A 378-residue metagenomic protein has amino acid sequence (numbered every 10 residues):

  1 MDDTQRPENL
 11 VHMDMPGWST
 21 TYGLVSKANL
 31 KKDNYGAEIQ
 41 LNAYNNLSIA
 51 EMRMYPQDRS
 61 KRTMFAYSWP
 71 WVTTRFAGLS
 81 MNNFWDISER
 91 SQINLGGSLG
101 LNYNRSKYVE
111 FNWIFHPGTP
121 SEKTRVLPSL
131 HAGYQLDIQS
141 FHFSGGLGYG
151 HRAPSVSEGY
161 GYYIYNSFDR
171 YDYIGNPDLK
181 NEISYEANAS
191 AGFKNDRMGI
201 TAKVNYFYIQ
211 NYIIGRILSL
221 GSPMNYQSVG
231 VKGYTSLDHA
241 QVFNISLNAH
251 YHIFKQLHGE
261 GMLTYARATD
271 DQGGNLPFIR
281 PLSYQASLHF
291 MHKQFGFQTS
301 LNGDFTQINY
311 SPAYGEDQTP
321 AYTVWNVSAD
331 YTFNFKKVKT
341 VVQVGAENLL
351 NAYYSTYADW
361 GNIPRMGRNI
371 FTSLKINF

Functional and structural regions predicted by a protein language model:
M1, I39-L47, L95-L101, G145-Y149 (+6 more regions): Transmembrane beta-barrel strands of outer-membrane/channel proteins
H12-K27, F76-L79, I174-K180, E186 (+3 more regions): Outer membrane beta-barrel strand-and-loop segments of large Gram-negative receptors, especially TonB-dependent
L24-L30, L79-W85, L99, A132-I138 (+8 more regions): Residues on the lipid-exposed face of transmembrane beta-strands in outer-membrane beta-barrel proteins
K31-Y35, S88-Q92, D137-F141, S184 (+7 more regions): Outer-membrane beta-barrel channels and translocator barrels
E38-I138, G146, A153, Y163-N166: Signature of Gram-negative outer-membrane beta-barrel scaffolds
I49, N102-I114, I138-E186, Y206-V229 (+3 more regions): Surface-exposed extracellular loop regions of Gram-negative outer-membrane beta-barrel proteins, predominantly
N83, L127, N181, A187 (+2 more regions): Conserved C-terminal beta-signal and adjacent last beta-strands/turns of outer-membrane beta-barrel proteins
E89, I93, L101-N102, N205-I209 (+1 more regions): Gram-negative outer-membrane beta-barrel transporters
